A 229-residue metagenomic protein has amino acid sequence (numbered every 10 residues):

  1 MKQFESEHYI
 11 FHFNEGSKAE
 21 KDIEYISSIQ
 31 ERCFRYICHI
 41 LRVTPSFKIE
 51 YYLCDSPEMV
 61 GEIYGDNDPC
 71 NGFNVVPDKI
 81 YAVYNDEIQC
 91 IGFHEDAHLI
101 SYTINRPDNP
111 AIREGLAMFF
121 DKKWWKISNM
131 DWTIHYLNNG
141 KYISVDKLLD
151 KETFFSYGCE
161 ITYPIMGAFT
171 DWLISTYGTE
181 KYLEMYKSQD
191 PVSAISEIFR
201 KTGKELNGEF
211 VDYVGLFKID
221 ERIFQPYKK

Functional and structural regions predicted by a protein language model:
M1-N109, S193-A194: Juxtacatalytic substrate-recognition/specificity segment
V60, G65-F73, I80, E87 (+1 more regions): Acidic/His/Gly-enriched intrinsically disordered linker/tail segments that often contain short helix/coil "MoRF-like"
